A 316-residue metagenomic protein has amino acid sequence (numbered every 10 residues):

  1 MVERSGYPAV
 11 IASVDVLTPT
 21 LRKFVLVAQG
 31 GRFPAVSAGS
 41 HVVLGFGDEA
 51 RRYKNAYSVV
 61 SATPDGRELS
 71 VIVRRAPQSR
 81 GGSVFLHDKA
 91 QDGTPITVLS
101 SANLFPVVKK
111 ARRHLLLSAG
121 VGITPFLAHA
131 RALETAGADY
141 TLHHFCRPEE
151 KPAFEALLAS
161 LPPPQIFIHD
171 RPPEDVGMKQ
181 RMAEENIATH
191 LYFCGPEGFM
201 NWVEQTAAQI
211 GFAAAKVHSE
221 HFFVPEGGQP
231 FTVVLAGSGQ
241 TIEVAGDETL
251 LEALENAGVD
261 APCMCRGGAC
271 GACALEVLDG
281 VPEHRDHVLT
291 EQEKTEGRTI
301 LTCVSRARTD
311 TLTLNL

Functional and structural regions predicted by a protein language model:
V2, V84-G239, E243: FNR/FR-type flavoprotein reductase catalytic core
V2-P95, K109, C146-E149: Ferredoxin-reductase
G47-D48, S101-A102, L278: Short, surface-exposed secondary-structure boundary micro-motifs
P125, E255, V259-D286, K294-T309: Local cysteine-cluster metal-coordination motifs and their immediate loop/turn environment, predominantly Fe-S cluster
P172-D175, A245, R308-L316: Short flanking/linker segments adjacent to small metal-binding domains or redox-active Cys/His motifs
F231-P262: C-terminal accessory/binding modules appended to enzymatic or scaffolding proteins
